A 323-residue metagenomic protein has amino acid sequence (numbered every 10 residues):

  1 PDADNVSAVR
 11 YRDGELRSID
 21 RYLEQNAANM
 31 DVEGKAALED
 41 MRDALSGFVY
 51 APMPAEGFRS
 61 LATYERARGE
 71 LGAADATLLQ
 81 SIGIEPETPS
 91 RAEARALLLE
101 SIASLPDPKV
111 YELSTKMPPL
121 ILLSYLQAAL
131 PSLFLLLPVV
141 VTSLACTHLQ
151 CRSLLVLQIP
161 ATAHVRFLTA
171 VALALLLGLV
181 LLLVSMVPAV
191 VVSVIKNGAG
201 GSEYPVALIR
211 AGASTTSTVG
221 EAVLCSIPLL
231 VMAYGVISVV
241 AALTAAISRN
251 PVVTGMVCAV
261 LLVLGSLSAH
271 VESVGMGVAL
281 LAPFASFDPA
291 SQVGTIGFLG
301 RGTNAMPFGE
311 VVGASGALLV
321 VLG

Functional and structural regions predicted by a protein language model:
P1-A128, A246, F308-G323: Hydrophobic alpha-helical transmembrane segments
D2-Y11, E15, A94-T147, T169-A246 (+1 more regions): Secretory targeting signals
T77, H164-V180, P251-M256: Alpha-helical transmembrane segments and their helix-start/interface "positive-inside/aromatic belt" motifs in integral
L157-H164: Short helix-to-coil transition segments within interhelical loops that connect adjacent transmembrane helices
P160, I247-S248: Helix-loop interface residues and adjacent transmembrane-helix termini in multi-pass membrane transporters, primarily
S248-P283: Transmembrane helix segments
S266, V271, I296-G323: Charge-rich, low-complexity intrinsically disordered segments
M276-L299: Short hydrophobic, aromatic-rich alpha-helical segments embedded in or entering the lipid bilayer of multi-pass
